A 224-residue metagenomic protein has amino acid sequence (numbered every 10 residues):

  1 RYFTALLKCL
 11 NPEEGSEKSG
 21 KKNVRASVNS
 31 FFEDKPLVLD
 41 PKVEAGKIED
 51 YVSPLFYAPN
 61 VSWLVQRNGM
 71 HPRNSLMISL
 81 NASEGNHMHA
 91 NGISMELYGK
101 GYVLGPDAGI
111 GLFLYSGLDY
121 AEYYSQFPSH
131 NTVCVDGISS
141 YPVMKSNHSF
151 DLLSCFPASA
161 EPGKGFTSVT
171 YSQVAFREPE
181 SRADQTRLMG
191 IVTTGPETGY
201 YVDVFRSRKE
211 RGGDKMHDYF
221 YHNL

Functional and structural regions predicted by a protein language model:
F3-L224: Catalytic and substrate-binding regions of extracellular carbohydrate-active enzymes, especially polysaccharide lyases
